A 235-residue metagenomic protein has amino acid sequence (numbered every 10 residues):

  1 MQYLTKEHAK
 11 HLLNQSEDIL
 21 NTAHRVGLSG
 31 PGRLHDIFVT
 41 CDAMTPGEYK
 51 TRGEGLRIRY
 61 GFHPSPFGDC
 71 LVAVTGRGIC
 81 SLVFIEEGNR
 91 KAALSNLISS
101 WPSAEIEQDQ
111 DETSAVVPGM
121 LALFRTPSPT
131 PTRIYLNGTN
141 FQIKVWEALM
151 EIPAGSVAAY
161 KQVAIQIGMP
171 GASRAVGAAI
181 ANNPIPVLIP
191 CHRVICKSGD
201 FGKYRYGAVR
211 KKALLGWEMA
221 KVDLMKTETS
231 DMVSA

Functional and structural regions predicted by a protein language model:
M1-G171, W217-A235: Basic nucleic-acid-binding alpha-helical/helix-turn surface characteristic of O6-alkylguanine DNA
G171-K212: Short glycine/serine-rich loop segments
